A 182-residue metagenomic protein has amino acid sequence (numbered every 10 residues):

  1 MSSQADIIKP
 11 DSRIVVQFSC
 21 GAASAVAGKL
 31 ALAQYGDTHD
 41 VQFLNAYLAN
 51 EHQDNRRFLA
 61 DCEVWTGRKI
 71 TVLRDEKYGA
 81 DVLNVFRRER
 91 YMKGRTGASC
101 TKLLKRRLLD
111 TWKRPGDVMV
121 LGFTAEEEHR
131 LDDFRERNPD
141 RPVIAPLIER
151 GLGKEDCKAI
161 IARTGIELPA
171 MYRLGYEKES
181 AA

Functional and structural regions predicted by a protein language model:
M1-A182: Nucleotide-activated chemistry modules centered on ATP-dependent adenylation/adenylyltransferase
